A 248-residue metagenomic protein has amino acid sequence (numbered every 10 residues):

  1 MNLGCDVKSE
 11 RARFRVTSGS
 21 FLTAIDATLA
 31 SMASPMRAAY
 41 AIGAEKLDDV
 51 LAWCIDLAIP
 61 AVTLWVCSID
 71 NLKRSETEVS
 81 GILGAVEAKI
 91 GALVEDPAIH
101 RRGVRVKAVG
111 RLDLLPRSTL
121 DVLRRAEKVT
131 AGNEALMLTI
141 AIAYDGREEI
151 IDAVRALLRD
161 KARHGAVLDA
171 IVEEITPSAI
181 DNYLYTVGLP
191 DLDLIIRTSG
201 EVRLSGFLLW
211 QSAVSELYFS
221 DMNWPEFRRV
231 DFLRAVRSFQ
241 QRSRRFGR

Functional and structural regions predicted by a protein language model:
M1-R248: Flexible, compositionally biased loop and terminal segments
